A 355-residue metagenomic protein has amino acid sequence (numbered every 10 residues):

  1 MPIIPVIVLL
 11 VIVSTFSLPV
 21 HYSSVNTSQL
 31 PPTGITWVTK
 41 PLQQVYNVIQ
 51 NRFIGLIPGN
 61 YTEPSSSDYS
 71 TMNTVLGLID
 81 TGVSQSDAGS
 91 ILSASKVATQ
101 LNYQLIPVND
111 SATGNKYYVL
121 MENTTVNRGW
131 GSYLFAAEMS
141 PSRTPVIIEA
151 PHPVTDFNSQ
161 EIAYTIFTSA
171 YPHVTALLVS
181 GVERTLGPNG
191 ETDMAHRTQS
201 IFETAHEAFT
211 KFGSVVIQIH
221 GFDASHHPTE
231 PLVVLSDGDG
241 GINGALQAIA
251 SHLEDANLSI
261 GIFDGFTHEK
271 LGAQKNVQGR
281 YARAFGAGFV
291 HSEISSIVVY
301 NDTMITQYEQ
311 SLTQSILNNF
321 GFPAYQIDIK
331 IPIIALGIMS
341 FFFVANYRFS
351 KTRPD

Functional and structural regions predicted by a protein language model:
M1, P323-A324, P354-D355: Short, Lys/Arg-rich N-terminal segment immediately upstream of the first membrane anchor
M1-S23: Hydrophobic secretory-pathway targeting helix
L9, L336-M339: Short, glycine/alanine-rich hydrophobic alpha-helices that insert into or span membranes
S17-V290, I294-G321: N-terminal catalytic or cofactor-binding beta/alpha core of small enzyme domains
G321-A335: Juxtamembrane/start-of-transmembrane alpha-helix segments at the extracytoplasmic/lumenal side of membrane anchors
S340-D355: C-terminal membrane-anchoring or membrane-association module
